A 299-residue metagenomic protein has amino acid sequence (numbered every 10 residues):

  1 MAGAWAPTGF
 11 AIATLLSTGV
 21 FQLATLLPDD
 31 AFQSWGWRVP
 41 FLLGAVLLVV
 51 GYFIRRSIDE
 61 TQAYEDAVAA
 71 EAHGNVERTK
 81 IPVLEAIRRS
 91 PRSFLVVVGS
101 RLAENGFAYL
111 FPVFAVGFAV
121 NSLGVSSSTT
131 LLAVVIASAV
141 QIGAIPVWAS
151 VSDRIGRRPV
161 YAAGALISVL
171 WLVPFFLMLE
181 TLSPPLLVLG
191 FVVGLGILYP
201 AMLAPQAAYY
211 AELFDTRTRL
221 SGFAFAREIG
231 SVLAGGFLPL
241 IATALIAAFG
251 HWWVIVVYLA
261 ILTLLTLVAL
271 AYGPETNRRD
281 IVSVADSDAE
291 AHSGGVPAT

Functional and structural regions predicted by a protein language model:
M1-T25, A226-L238: Glycine-rich segments within core transmembrane alpha-helices of 12-TM secondary carriers
F10-R55: Helix-loop-helix hairpin linking two adjacent transmembrane segments in secondary transporters
G51-I58, I261-S287: Multi-pass alpha-helical transporter architecture, strongest for 12-TM Major Facilitator/SLC carriers used
S90-V140, G235-L238: Extracytoplasmic gate region of multi-pass secondary transporters
I145-R157: Helix-to-loop junctions at the C-terminal end of transmembrane segments in multipass secondary transporters
R154-L166: Cytoplasmic membrane-interface "Motif A"-like loop-to-helix N-cap segments of 12-TM Major Facilitator Superfamily
L166-L182: C-terminal ends and interior cores of transmembrane alpha-helices in multi-pass membrane transporters/permeases
T216-A248: A late C-terminal transmembrane helix in Major Facilitator Superfamily
